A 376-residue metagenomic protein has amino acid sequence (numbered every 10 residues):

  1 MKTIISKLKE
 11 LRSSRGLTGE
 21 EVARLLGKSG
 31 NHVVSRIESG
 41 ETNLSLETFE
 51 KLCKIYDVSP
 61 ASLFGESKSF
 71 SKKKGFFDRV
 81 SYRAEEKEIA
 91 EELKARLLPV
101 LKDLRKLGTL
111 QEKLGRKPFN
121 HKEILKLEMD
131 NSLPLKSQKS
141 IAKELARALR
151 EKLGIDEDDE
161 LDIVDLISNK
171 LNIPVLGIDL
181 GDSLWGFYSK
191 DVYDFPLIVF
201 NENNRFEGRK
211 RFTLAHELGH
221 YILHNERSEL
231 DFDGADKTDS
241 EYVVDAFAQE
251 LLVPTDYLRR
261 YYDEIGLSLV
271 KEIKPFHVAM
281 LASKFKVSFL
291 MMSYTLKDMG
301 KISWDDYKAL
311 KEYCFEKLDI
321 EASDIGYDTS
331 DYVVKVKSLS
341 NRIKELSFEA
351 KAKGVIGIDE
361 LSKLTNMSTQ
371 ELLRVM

Functional and structural regions predicted by a protein language model:
M1-M376: Active-site hotspot residues in diverse enzymes, especially metal/ion-binding acidic/histidine motifs
